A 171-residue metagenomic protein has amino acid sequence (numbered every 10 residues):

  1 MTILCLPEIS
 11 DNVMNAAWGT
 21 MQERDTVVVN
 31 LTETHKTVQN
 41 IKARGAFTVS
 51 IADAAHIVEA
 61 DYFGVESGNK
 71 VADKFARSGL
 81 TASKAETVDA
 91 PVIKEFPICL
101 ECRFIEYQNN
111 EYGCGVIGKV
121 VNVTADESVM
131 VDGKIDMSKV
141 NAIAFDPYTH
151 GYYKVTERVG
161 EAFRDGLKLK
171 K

Functional and structural regions predicted by a protein language model:
M1-K171: Basic, polyanion-binding surface patches
